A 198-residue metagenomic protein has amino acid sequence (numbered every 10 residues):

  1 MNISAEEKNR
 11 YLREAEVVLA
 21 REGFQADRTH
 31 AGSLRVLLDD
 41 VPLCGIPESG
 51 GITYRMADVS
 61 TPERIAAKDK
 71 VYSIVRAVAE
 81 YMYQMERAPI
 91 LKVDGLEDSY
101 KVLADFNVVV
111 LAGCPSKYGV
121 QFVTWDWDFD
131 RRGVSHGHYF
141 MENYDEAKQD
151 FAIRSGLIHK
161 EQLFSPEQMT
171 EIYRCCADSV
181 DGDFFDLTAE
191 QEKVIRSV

Functional and structural regions predicted by a protein language model:
M1-F24: Short Lys/Arg-enriched alpha/beta "domain-start" segment
D27, E80-Q121, L163: Short N-terminal "domain-start" leader segments that mark the transition from disordered tails or signal peptides into
G32-L38: A cross-family detector of function-defining hotspots
L38-Y81: Long, continuous compositionally biased terminal/linker segments
E48, A112-G137, I172, D178: Short aromatic-glycine-(Arg/Gly/Cys) micro-motifs in beta-strand/loop hairpins
V59, R131-D145, H159-E161: A short, exposed loop/beta-hairpin motif centered on an aromatic-Gly-Thr core
V71-M82, N143-H159: Short, structured interface segments
K160-V198: Charged/polar low-complexity intrinsically disordered segments, enriched in acidic residues
